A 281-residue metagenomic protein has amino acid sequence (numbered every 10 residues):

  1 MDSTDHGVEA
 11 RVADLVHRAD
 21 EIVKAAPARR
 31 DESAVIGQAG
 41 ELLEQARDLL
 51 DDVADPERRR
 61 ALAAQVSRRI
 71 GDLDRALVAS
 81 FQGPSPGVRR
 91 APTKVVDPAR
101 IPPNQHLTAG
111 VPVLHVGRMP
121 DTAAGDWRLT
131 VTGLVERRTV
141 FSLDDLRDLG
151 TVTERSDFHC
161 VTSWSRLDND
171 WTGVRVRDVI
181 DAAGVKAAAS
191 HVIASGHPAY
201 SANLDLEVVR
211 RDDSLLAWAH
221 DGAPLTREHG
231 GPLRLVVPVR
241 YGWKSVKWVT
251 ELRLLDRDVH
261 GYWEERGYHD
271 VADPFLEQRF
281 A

Functional and structural regions predicted by a protein language model:
D2-E44: Amphipathic, heptad-repeat alpha-helical segments
A19, G40, A46-R47, A63 (+2 more regions): Heptad-repeat amphipathic alpha-helical coiled-coil interaction surface used for oligomerization/assembly
R29-E32, I36, R59, N169 (+1 more regions): Alpha-helix N-cap/helix-initiation sites
Q45, E57, D74-P86: Elongated, non-catalytic scaffold/linker segments and compositionally distinctive motifs
A54-L77: Repeat-associated, polar segments at repeat-unit boundaries in modular proteins
F81-A281: Structured, non-membrane catalytic/scaffold regions adjacent to prosthetic-group chemistry
